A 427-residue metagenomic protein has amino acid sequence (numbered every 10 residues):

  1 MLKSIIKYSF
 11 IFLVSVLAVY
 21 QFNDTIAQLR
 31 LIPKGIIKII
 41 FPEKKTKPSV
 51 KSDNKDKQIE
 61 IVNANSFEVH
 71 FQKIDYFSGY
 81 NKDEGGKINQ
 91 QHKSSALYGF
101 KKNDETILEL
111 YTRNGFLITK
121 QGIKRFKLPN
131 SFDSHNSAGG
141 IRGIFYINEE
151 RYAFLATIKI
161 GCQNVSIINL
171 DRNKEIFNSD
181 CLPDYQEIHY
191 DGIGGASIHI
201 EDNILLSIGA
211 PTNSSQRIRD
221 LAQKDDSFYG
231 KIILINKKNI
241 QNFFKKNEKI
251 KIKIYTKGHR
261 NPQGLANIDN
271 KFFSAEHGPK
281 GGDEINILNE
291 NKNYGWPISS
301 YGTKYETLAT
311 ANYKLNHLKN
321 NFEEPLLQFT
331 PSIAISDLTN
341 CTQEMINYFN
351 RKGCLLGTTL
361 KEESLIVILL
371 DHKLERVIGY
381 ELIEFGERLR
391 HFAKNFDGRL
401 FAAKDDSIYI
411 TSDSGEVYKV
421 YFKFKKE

Functional and structural regions predicted by a protein language model:
K7-Q21: Hydrophobic membrane-insertion alpha-helices, especially the h-region of bacterial N-terminal signal peptides
G35-H92, A96, L108-L110, F116 (+4 more regions): Beta-propeller domain segments
Q90-H92, F132-G139, L182-G195, T256 (+1 more regions): Short glycine-/Asp-/Thr-/Trp-enriched loop segments that recur within the blades of beta-propeller repeat domains
Y98-K101, F145, I198-H199, A266 (+2 more regions): Conserved beta-strand position repeated across blades of beta-propeller domains
E105-S131, R172: Beta-propeller domains
Q121-E149: Blade-loop segments of beta-propeller domains
G161-A196: Asp-box/WD-like beta-propeller blade repeats and closely related beta-sheet repeat scaffolds
N395, R399-E427: Blade-level signature of beta-propeller repeat domains, shared across WD40, Kelch, NHL, RCC1 and BNR/Asp-box propellers
